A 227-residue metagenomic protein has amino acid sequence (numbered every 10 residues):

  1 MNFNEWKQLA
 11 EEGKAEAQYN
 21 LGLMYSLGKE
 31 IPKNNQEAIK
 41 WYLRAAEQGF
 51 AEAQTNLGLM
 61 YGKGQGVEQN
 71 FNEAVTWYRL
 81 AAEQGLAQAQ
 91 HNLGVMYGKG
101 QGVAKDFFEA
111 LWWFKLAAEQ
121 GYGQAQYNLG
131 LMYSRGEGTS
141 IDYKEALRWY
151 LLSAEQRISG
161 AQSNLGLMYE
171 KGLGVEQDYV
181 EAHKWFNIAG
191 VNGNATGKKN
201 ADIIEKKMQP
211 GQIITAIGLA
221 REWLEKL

Functional and structural regions predicted by a protein language model:
M1, L9, A195-L227: Terminal, low-structured helical/coil segments at or just beyond the last alpha-helical repeat
M1-K29: N-terminal segments that cap or nucleate solenoid repeat domains
E11-K14, L27-K29, N34, E47-A51 (+14 more regions): Short helix-capping/linker turns of helical repeat alpha-solenoids
N20-L27, I31, N56-K63, N92-K99 (+4 more regions): Hydrophobic face of amphipathic alpha-helices that form TPR/SEL1-like repeat modules and related alpha-solenoid
M24, A45, M60, A81 (+8 more regions): TPR/TPR-like alpha-solenoid repeats
